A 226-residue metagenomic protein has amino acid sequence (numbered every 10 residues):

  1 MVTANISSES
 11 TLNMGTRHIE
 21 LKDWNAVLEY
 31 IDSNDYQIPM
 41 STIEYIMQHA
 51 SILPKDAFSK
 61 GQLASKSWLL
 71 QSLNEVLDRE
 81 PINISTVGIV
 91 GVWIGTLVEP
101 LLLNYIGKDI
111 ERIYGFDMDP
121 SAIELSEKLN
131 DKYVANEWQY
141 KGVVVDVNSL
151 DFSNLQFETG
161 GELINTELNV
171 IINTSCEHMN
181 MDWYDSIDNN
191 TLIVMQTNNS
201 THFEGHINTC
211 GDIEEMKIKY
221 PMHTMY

Functional and structural regions predicted by a protein language model:
I6-I82: S-adenosyl-L-methionine
I82-I94: Conserved class I S-adenosyl-L-methionine
S85, E167-N169, T191: Conserved acidic residues
I94-K108: Conserved SAM-binding loop of SAM-dependent methyltransferases across substrates and taxa, primarily the Class I
K108-V134: Class I SAM-dependent methyltransferase SAM/SAH-binding core
E127-N165: S-adenosyl-L-methionine
E167-N180: A short SAM/SAH-binding and catalytic strip from SAM-dependent methyltransferases
N180-Y226: C-terminal substrate-binding/active-site "lid" region of AdoMet-derived donor-dependent transferases
